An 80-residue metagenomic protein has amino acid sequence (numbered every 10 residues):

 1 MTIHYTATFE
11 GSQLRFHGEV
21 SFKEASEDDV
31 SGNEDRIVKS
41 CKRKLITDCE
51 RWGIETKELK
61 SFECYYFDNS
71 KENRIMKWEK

Functional and structural regions predicted by a protein language model:
M1-D29: N-terminal acidic leader/helix
S12, K39-S40, K71: Intrinsically disordered, low-complexity regions enriched in serine, threonine, proline and polar/charged residues
R43-K80: Short, mixed-charge low-complexity intrinsically disordered segments
